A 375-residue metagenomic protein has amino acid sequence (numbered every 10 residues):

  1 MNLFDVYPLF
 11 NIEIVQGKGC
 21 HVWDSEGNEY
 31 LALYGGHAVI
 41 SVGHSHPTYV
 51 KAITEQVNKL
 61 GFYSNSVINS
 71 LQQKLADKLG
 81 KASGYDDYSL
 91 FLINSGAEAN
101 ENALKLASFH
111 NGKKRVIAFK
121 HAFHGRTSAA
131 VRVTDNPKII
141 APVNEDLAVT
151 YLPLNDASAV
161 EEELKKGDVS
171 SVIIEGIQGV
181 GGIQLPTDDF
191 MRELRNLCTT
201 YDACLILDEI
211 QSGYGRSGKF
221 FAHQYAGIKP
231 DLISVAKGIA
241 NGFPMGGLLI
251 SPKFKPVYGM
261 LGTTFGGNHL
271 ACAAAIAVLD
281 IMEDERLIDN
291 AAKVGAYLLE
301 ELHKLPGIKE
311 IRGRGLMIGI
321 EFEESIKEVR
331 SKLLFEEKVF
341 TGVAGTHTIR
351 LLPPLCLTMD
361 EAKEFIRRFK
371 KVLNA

Functional and structural regions predicted by a protein language model:
M1-A375: Conserved N-terminal phosphate-binding loop of PLP-dependent enzymes in the Aspartate aminotransferase
